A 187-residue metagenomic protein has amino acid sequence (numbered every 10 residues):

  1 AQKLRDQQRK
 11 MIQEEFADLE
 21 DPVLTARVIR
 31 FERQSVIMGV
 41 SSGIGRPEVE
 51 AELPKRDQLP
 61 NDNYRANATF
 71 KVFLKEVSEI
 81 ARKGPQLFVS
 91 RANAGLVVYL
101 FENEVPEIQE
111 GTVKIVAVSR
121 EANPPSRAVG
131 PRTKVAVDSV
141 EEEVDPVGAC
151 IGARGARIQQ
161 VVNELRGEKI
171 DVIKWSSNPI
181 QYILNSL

Functional and structural regions predicted by a protein language model:
A1-L187: RNA-contacting regions in translation and RNA-metabolism proteins, encompassing KH/S1 modules where present
